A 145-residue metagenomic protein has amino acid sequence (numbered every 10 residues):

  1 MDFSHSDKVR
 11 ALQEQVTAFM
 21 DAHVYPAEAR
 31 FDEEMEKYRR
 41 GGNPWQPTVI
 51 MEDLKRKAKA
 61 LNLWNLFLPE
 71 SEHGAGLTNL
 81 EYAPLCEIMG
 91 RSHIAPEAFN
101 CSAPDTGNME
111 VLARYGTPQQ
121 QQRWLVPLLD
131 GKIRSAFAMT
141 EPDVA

Functional and structural regions predicted by a protein language model:
M1-V16: Intrinsic disorder at enzyme termini
V9, M20, T117: Residue-level signal for inorganic ion chemistry
A18-E28, A58-K59: N-terminal glycine-rich anion-binding loops that anchor highly charged ligand groups
A29-A145: Glycine-rich flavin
